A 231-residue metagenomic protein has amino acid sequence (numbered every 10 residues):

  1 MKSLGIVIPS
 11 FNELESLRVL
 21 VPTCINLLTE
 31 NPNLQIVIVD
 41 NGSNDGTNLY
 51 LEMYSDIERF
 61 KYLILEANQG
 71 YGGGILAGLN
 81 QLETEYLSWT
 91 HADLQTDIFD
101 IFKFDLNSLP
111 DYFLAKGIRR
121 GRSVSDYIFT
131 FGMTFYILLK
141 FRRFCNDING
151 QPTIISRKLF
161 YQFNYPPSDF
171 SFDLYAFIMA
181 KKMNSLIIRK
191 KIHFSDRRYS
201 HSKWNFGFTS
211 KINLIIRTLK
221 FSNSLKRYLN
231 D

Functional and structural regions predicted by a protein language model:
M1, E15, Y165-D231: Hydrophobic helical membrane-anchoring modules
S3-G5, Q35, Y175: Cell-envelope/extracellular polymer assembly enzymes that use nucleotide-activated donors
E13-L17, S43, Y71, D97: Donor nucleotide-sugar binding loop of glycosyltransferases
E13-L27: Short, well-formed alpha-helical segments that are part of the catalytic scaffolds of diverse glycosyltransferases
L34, N48-Q81: Conserved donor nucleotide-binding strand/loop of the catalytic core
D40-L49, L94: A conserved acidic beta->alpha catalytic loop
A67-Q69, G73-Q81, Y86, I98-F170 (+2 more regions): Acceptor/aglycone-binding surface of glycosyltransferases and processive sugar-polymer synthases
